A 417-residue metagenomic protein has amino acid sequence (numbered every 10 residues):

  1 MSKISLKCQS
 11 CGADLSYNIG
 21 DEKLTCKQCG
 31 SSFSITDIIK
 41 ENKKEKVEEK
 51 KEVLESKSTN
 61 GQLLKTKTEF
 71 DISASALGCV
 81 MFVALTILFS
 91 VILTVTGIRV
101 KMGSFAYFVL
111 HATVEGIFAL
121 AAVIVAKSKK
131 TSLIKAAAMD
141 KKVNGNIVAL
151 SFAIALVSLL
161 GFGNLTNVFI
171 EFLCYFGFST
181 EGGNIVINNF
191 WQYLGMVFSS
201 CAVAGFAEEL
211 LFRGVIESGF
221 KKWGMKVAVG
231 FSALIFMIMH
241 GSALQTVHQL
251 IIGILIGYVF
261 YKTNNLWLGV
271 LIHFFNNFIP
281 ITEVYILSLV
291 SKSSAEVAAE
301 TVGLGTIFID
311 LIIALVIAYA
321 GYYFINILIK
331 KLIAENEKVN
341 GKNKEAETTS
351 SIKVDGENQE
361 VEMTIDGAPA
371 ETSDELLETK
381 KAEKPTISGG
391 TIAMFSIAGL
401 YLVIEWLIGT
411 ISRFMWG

Functional and structural regions predicted by a protein language model:
M1-E48: Cys/His-rich metal-coordination motifs, chiefly Zn-binding "fingers/knuckles"
S56-V83, S132-G163, E345-E347, A368-L400: Interfacial transmembrane-helix boundary/kink motif in multi-pass membrane proteins
A76, V80, V109, V148-A153 (+7 more regions): Hydrophobic alpha-helical transmembrane segments
M81-K127: Alpha-helical transmembrane segments in multi-pass membrane proteins
V83-S90, G116-I124, A155-L160, D310-K330 (+1 more regions): Hydrophobic core of alpha-helical transmembrane segments in multi-pass integral membrane proteins
I87-I92, I238, Q245-A314, Y323-I327: Functionally important transmembrane alpha-helices
M102-F108, I134-A204, V403, L407-G417: Juxtamembrane helix-loop-helix connectors linking adjacent transmembrane helices in multi-pass membrane enzymes
L160, G182-T246: Function-critical hydrophobic alpha-helical transmembrane segments in multi-pass membrane proteins
